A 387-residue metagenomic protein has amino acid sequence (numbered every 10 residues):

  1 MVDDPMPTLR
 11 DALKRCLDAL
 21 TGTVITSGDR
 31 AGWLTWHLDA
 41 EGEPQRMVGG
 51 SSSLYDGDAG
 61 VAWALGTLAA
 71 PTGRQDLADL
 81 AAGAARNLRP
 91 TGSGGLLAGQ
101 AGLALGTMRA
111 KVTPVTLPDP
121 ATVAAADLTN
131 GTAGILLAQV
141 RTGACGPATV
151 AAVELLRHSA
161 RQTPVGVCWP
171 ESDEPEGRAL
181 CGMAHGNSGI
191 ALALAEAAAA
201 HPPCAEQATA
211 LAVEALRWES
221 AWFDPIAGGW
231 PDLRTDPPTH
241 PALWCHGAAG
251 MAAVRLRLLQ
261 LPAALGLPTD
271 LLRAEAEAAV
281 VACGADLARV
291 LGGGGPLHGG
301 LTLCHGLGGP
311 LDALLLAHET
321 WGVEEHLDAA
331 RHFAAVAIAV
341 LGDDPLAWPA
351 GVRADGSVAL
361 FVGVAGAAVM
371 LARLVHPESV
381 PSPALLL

Functional and structural regions predicted by a protein language model:
M1-L20, E196, A200, R257 (+6 more regions): Terminal, non-catalytic domain-edge segments
M1-M6, A59-G73, G102-V112, G134-C145 (+4 more regions): Well-ordered alpha-helical scaffold segments within catalytic/enzyme domains
M1-T67, P71-D76, V150-V165: Low-complexity, Ser/Thr/Pro/Gly-enriched N-terminal "stalk/linker" regions
L9, G73-L77, C145, T149 (+4 more regions): Residue-level recognition of alpha-helical structural elements
A12-R30, D76-S93, K111-A125, A148-C168 (+3 more regions): Long, well-ordered core segments of solenoidal/helical folds
W36-D58, R86-Q100, D119-T132, E171-S188 (+3 more regions): Solvent-exposed loop and edge beta-strand segments that line ligand/cofactor-binding and catalytic clefts
P147-A274, A282: Extended ligand-binding clefts on enzyme/binding-domain cores
D270-E324: C-terminal structural cap/anchor segments
